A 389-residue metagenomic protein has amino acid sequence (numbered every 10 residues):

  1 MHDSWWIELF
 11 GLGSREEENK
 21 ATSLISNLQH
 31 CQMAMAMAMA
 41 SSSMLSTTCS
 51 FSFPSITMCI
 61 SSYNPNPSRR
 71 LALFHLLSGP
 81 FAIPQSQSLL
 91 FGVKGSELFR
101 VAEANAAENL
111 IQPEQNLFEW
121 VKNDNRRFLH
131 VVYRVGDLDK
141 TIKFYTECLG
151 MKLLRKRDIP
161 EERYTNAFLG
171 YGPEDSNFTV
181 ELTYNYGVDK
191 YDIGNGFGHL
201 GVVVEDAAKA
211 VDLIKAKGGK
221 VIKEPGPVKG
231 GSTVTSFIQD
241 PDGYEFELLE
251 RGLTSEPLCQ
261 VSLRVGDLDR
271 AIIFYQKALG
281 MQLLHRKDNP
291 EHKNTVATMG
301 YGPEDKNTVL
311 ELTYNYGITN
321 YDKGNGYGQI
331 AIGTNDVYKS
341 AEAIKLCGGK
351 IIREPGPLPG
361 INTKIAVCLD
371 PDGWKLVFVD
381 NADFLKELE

Functional and structural regions predicted by a protein language model:
H2-W5, N27-D124, R157, F168 (+6 more regions): Vicinal oxygen chelate
R15-Q32: Short, Lys/Arg-enriched N-terminal segments with co-localized hydrophobic residues within the first ~10-30 amino acids
K122-R126, V132-N177, A216, L263-V309: Core segments of cupin and vicinal oxygen chelate
R126, G136-D139, G170-S176, G187-G198 (+7 more regions): Polar/charged low-complexity regions in secreted precursors and cytosolic/nuclear IDRs
F128, Y164, T179, F197 (+3 more regions): Conserved catalytic motifs of the protein kinase core domain
